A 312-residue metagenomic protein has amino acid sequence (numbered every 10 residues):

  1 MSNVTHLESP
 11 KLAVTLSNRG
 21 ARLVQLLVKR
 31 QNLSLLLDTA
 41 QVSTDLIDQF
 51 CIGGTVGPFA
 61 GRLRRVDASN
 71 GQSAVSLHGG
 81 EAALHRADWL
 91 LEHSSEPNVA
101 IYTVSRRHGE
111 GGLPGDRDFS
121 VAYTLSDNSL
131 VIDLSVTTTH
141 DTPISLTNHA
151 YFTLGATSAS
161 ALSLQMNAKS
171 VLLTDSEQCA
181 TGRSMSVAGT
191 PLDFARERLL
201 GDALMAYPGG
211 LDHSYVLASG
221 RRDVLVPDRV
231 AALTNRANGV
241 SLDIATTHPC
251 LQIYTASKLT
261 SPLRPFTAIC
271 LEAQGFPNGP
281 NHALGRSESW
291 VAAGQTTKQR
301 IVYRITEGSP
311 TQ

Functional and structural regions predicted by a protein language model:
M1-Q312: Surface-exposed acidic/polar loop and edge beta-strand patches at domain peripheries
